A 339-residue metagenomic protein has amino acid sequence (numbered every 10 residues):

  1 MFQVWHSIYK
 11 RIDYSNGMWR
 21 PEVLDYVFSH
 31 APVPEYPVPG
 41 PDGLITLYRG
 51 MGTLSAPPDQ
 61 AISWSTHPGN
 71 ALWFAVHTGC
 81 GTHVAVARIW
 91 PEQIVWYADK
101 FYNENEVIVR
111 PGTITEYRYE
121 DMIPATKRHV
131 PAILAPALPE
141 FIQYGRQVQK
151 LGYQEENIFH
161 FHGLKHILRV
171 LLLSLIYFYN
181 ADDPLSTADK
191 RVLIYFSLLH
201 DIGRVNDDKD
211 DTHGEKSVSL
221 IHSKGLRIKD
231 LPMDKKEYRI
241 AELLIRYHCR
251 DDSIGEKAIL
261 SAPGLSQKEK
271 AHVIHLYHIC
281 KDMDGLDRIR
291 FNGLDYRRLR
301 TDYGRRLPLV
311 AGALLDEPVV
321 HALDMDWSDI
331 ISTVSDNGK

Functional and structural regions predicted by a protein language model:
M1-T46, T53-I62, T66-R128: Conserved NAD+-utilizing ADP-ribose enzyme module
M1-V23, V27-F28, K165-I194, V205-G214: A glycine-rich, hydrophobic loop/mini-helix early in the fold
R11, Q143-Q154: Short glycine- and acidic-rich boundary segments immediately preceding or forming the N-terminal edge of structured
E92-V95, R246-S253: Short, conserved secondary-structure transition motifs
T126-P136, Q154-T187, L199, R227 (+1 more regions): Divalent metal-dependent phosphate-bond-processing catalytic cores, especially two-metal-ion Mg2+/Mn2+ enzymes that act
V170, A188-K209, H213-I221, A241-R250 (+1 more regions): His-Asp-centered metal-binding catalytic motifs of divalent-metal-dependent phosphohydrolases/nucleases
H222-P232: Helix-loop-helix
D234-R239: Membrane-interface starts of transmembrane alpha-helices
